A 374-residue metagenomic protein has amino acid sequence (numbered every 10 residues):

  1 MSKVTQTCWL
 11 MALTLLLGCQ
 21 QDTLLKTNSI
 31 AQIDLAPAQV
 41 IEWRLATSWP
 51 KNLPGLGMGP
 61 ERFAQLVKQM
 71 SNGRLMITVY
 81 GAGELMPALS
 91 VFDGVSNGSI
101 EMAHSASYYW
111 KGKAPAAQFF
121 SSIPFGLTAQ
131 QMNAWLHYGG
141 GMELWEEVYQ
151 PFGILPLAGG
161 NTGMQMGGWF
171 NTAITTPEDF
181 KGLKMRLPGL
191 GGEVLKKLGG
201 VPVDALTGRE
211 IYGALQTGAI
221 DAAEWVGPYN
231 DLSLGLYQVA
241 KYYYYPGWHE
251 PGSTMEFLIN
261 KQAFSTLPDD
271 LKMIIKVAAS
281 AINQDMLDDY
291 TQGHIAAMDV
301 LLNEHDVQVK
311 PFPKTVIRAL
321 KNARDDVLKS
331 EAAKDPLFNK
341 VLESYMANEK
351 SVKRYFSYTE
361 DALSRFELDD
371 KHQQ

Functional and structural regions predicted by a protein language model:
M1-W9: Bacterial N-terminal signal peptides that target proteins for export
C8-G18: Bacterial N-terminal signal peptides
C19-M132, E147-Q374: N-terminal secretory/targeting leader peptides
